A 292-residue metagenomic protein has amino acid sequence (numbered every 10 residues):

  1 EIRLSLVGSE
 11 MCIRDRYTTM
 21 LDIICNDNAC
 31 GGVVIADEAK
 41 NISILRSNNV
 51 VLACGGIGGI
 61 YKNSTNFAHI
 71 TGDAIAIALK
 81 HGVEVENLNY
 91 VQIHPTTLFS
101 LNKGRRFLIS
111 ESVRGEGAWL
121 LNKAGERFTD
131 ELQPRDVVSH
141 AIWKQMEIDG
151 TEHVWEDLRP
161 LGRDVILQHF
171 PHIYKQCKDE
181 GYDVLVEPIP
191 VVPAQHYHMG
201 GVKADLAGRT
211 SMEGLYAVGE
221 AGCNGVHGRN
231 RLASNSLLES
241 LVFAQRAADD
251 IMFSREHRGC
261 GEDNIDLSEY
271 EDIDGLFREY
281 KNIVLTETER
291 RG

Functional and structural regions predicted by a protein language model:
E1-G8, C12-I13: Single conserved hydrophobic/aromatic residue that forms the stacking wall/gate of nucleotide- or nucleobase-binding
R16-A29: A conserved short coil-to-beta-strand element within the FAD-binding core of flavoproteins
A36, N49, A53-C54, V218-A221: Short, well-ordered coil/turn residues at beta-beta hairpins and beta-strand->alpha-helix junctions within
A39-N49, S211-G214: Core beta-strand elements of the Rossmann-like FAD/NAD(P) dinucleotide-binding domain in flavoenzyme oxidoreductases
N49-K103, F107, L237, L241: Glycine-rich loop(s) and the adjacent beta-strand/alpha-helix scaffold that form part
I77, V83-E187, D250, E256: An anion/pyrophosphate-binding glycine-rich loop and adjacent beta-alpha core in soluble alpha-beta enzymes
R114, L121-E147, Y197-M199, K203-A217 (+1 more regions): Glycine- and aromatic-enriched mobile tails/lids
H169-L215: FAD/FMN-dependent oxidoreductases across multiple families
